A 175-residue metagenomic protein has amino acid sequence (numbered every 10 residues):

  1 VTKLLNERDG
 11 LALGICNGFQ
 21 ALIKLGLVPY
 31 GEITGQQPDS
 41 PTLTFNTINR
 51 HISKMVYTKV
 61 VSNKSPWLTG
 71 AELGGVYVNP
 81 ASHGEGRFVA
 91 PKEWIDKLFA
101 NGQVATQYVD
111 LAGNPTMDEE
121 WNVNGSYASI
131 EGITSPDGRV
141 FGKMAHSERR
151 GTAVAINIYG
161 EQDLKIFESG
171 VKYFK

Functional and structural regions predicted by a protein language model:
V1-S65, E168: Cysteine-nucleophile active-site neighborhood
V60-K175: C-terminal and late-domain segments of enzyme folds
